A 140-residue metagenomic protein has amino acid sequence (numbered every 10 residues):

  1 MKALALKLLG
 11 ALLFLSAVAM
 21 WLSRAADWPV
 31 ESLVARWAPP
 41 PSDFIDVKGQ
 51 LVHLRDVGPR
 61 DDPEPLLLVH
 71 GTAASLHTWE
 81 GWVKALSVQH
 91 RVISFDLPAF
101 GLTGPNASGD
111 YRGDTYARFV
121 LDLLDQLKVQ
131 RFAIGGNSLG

Functional and structural regions predicted by a protein language model:
M1-E64, Q89-H90, V129-Q130: Alpha/beta-hydrolase fold catalytic core
W21, V69-T72, G135: Short hydrophobic segments within beta-strands
W37, A74, R112-Y116: Soluble or luminal CAZymes and related metallo-dependent hydrolases
P40, T78-G81, A85, T115-D122: Alpha-helical elements of Rossmann-like donor-binding domains used by nucleotide-donor carbohydrate transfer enzymes
V47-K48, R55-V57, L97-G135: Active-site loop/oxyanion-hole signature of alpha/beta-hydrolase fold enzymes
Q50, V57-L102: Conserved HGGG/HGGXW glycine-rich cap/lid loop of the alpha/beta-hydrolase fold
G136, G140: Gly/Ala-rich beta-loop-alpha elbow adjacent to hydrolase catalytic centers
